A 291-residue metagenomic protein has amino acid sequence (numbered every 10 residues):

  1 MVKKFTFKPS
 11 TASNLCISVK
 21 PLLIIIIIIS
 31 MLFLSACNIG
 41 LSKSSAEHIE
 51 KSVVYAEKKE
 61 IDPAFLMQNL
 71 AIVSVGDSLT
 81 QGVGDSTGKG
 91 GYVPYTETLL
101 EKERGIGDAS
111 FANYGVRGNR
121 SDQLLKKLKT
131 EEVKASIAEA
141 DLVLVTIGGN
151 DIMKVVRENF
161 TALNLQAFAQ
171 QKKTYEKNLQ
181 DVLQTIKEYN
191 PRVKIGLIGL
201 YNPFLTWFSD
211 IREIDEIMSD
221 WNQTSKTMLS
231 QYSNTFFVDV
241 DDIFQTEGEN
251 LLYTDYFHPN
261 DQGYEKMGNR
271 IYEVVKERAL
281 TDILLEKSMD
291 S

Functional and structural regions predicted by a protein language model:
F33-A36: C-terminal motif of bacterial Sec signal peptides marking the signal peptidase cleavage site
N38-A46: Bacterial lipoprotein signal-peptidase II cleavage site
S45-G115, K134-A135: Serine-esterase "nucleophile elbow" of acetyl-processing enzymes
V116-S121, I152, N159-T174, F208-E213: Surface-exposed cleft-lining segments at the edges of enzyme active sites
K126-Q170: Oxyanion-hole/transition-state-stabilizing segment in secreted/luminal serine hydrolases and related acyltransferases
L183-E216: Active-site segments of SGNH/GDSL-like serine hydrolases that catalyze O-acetyl group transfer/hydrolysis on lipids
P203-D239: Substrate-gating cap/lid alpha-helix
T254-S291: Histidine-centered active-site loop/cap adjacent to the catalytic His in serine esterases/O-acetyl transfer systems
